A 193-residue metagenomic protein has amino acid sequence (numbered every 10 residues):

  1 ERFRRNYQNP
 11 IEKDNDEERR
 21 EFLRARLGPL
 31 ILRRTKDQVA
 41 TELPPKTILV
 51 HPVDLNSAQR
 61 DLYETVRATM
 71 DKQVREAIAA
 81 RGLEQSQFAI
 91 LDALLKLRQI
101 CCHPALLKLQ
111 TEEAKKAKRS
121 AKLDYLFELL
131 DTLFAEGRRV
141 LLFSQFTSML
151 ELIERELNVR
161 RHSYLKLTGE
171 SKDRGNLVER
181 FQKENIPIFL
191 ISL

Functional and structural regions predicted by a protein language model:
E1, Q8, E12-E17, K72 (+4 more regions): Intrinsic structural disorder
E1-V39, A79: Conserved P-loop NTPase motor "coupling/switch" region that bridges the ATPase
N6, K46-V50, Q73: A general alpha-helix detector
P10, L30-R33, Q73, I100-H103 (+1 more regions): Conserved, well-folded catalytic cores of nucleic-acid-processing and energy-transducing macromolecular machines
K36, R67, C101: A broadly conserved detector of short glycine/acidic/proline-rich loop/turn motifs that flank catalytic sites and bind
T41-E64, I78-L193: Conserved Helicase C-terminal RecA-like lobe
T69-E76: Cytochrome P450 catalytic domain signature, combining two hallmark sequence patches
